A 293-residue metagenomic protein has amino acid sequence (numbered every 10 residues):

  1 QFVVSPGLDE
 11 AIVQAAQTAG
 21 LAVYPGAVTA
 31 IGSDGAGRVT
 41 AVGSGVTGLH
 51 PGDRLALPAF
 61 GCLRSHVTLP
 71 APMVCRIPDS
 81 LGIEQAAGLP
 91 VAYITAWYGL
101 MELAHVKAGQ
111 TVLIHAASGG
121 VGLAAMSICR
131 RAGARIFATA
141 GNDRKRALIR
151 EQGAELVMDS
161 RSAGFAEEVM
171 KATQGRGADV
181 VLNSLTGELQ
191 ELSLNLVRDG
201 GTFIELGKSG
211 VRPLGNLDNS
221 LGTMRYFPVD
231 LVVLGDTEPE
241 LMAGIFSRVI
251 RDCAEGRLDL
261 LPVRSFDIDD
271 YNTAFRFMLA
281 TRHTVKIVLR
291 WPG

Functional and structural regions predicted by a protein language model:
Q1-G35, C62: N-terminal glycine-rich beta->alpha transition that marks the start or flank of a dinucleotide-binding site
Y24, I31-F60, P78-S80, G133: A glycine-/small-residue-rich N-terminal strand-loop-strand element that serves as the cofactor-binding glycine loop
H50, D79-I83, H105-T111, G175-R176: Short helix-loop-beta connector
P90-A163: Mid-domain Rossmann-like dinucleotide-binding core that forms the NAD(H)/NADP(H) cofactor-binding site
A104-V106, G120, I128, E155-T223: Glycine-rich cofactor phosphate-binding loops and adjacent beta1-alpha1 units of small-molecule cofactor enzyme domains
V112, G175-V180, E191, I250-R264 (+1 more regions): C-terminal capping/lid region of NAD(P)-dependent oxidoreductase domains
A132-R150, E188-D252, W291-P292: Glycine-rich phosphate-binding loop and adjacent beta-alpha segment of Rossmann(oid) nucleotide-cofactor-binding
